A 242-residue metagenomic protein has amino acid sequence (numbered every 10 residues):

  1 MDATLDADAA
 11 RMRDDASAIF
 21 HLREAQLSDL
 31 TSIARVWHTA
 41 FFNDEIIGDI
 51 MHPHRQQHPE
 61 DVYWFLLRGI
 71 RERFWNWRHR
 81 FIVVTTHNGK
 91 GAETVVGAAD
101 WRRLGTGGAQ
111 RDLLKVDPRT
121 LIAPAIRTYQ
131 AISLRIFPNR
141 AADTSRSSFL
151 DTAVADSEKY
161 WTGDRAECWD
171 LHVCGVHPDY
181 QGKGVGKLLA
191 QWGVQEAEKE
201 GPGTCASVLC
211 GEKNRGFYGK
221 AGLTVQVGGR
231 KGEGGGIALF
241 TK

Functional and structural regions predicted by a protein language model:
H21-R35, T39, D44-I47: A short beta-loop-alpha structural element at the N-terminal edge of CoA-dependent acyl/N-acetyltransferase catalytic
D44-R68: Conserved GNAT-fold acetyl-CoA-binding loop/helix
D61-V83, A141-S148, A166-D170: A short helix-loop-beta-strand connector motif used in the catalytic cores of GNAT acetyltransferases and, in some
N76-W101, H177-Y180: Conserved beta-hairpin
A92, D100-G175, Q181: Conserved acyl-donor/pantetheine-binding loop and adjacent beta-alpha core of acyl/acetyltransferases and related
E167-W169, E196-C210: Conserved GNAT acetyl-CoA-binding A-motif
V176, G182-Q195: Conserved acetyl-CoA-binding loop-helix of GNAT-fold acetyltransferases
K183, K187, K199-P202, E212-G234: Conserved active-site alpha-helix within GNAT-family acetyltransferase domains
